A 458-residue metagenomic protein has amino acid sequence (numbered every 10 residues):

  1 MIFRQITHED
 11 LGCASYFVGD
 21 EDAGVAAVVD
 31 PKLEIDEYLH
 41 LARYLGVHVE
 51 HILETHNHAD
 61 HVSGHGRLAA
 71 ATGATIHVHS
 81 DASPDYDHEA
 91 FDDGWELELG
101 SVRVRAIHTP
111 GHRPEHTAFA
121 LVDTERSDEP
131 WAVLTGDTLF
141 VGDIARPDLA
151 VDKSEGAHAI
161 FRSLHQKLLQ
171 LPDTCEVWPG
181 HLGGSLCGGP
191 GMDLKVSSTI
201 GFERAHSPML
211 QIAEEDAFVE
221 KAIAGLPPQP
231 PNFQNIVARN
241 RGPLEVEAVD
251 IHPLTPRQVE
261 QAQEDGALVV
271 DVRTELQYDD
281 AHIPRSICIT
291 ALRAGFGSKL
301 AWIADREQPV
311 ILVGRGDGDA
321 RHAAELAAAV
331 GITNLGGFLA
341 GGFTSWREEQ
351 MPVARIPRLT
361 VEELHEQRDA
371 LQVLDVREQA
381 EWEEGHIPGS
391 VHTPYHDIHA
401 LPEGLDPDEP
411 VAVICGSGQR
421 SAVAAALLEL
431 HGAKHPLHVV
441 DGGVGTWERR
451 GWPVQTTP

Functional and structural regions predicted by a protein language model:
M1-H48, F119-G136, G142: Conserved beta-strand hairpin/beta-sheet module of binuclear metal-dependent hydrolase folds, prominently
V18, D30, H56, L68 (+8 more regions): Divalent metal-coordination and catalytic microenvironments
V28-V29, V49-H58, H77-D81, H108-G111 (+5 more regions): Active-site neighborhood of phospho(di)ester-bond hydrolases with catalytic His/Asp-centered motifs
L33-H77: Active-site metal-binding motif and surrounding structural segment of the metallo-beta-lactamase
D36, N57-V62, S83-D85, P114-E115 (+2 more regions): Active-site environment of divalent metal-dependent phosphoester hydrolases
I76, A90-F119, F140-V141: Active-site-proximal cofactor/substrate-binding loop regions of enzyme domains
R126-S127, A132, G142, S154-E247: Divalent-metal (often Zn2+) His-rich catalytic cores of metallo-beta-lactamase-fold enzymes
R146, A150, G201-D250, A267-L268 (+1 more regions): Rhodanese-like catalytic fold shared by cysteine-dependent sulfurtransferases and DSP/PTP-type phosphatases
